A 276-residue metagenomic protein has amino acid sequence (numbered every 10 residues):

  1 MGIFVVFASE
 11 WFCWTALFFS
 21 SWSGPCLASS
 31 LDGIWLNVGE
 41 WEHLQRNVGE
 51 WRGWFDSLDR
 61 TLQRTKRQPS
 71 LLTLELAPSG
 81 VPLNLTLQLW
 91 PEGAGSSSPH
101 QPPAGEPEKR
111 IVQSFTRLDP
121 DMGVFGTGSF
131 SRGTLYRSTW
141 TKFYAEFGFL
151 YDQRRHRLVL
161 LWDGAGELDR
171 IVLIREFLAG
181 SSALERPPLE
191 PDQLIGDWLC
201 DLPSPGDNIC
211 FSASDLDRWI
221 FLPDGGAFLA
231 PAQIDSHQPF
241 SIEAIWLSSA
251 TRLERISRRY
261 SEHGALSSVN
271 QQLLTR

Functional and structural regions predicted by a protein language model:
G2, A8-S21: Bacterial N-terminal signal peptides
S23-A28: Boundary at the C-terminal end of the N-terminal hydrophobic targeting segment
L31-G33, G105: Mixed-charge, polar/low-complexity N-terminal
I34-V38: Short, Gly/Pro- and small/polar-rich lid/capping loops
E40-N47, R52-R276: Soluble ligand-binding/transfer domains with enclosed cavities or grooves
